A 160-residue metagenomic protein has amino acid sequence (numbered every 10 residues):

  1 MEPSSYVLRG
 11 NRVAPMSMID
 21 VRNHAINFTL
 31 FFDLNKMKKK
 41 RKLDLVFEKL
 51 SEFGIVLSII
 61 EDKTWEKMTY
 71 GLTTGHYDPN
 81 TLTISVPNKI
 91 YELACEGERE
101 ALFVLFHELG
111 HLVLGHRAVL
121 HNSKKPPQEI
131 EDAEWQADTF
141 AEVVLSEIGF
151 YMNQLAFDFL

Functional and structural regions predicted by a protein language model:
M1-L160: Active-site hotspot residues in diverse enzymes, especially metal/ion-binding acidic/histidine motifs
